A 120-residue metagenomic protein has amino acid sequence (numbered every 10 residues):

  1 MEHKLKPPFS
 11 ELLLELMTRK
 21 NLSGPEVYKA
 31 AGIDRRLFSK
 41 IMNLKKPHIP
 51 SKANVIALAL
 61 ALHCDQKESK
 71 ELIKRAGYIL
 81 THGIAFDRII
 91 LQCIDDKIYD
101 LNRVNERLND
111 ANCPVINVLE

Functional and structural regions predicted by a protein language model:
M1-E26, L101-V118: A short, Lys/Arg-rich alpha-helix, primarily the initiator
L13, V27-Y28, F38-I41: Conserved hydrophobic/aromatic packing and binding residues within compact polymer-binding modules
S23-A30, L58: Short alpha-helical "recognition helix" segments of helix-turn-helix
P25, R36, K67: Key DNA-contact positions within bacterial/archaeal DNA-binding proteins
G32-P50, K74-G77: Recognition helix of helix-turn-helix/homeodomain-like DNA-binding domains that insert into the DNA major groove
K45-A61: Short, basic-rich loop-to-helix N-cap that marks the start of a DNA-contacting helix
L60-L62, F86-V115: Long, compositionally biased
K70-Y99, L119: Short, charged recognition helix plus adjacent turn of helix-turn-helix-like nucleic-acid-binding domains
